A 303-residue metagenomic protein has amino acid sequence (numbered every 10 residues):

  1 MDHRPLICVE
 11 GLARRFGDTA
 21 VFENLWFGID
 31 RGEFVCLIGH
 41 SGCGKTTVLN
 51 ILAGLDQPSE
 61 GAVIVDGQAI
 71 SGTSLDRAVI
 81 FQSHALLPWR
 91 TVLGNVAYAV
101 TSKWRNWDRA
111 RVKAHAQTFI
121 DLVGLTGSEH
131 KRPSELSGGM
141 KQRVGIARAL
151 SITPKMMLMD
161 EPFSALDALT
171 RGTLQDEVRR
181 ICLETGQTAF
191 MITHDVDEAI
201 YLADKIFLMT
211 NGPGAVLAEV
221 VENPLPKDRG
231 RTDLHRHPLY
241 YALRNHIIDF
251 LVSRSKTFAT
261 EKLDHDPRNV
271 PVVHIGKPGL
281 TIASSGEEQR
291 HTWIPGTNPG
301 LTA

Functional and structural regions predicted by a protein language model:
I38-H40: The feature captures the beta-strand-to-loop junction immediately N-terminal to the Walker
A53: Helix-to-loop junction immediately C-terminal to a conserved catalytic motif
Q57, A97-A110, L122: ABC-type ATPase nucleotide-binding domains, specifically the catalytic core motifs of the NBD
G61-G72: Conserved ABC transporter NBD signature motif
D108-S128, R180: Conserved ABC ATPase "signature" region
R132-L136, M140: Conserved ABC ATPase signature
S151-K155: A short, proline-enriched helix->beta-strand linker immediately N-terminal to the Walker B motif in ABC-type P-loop
